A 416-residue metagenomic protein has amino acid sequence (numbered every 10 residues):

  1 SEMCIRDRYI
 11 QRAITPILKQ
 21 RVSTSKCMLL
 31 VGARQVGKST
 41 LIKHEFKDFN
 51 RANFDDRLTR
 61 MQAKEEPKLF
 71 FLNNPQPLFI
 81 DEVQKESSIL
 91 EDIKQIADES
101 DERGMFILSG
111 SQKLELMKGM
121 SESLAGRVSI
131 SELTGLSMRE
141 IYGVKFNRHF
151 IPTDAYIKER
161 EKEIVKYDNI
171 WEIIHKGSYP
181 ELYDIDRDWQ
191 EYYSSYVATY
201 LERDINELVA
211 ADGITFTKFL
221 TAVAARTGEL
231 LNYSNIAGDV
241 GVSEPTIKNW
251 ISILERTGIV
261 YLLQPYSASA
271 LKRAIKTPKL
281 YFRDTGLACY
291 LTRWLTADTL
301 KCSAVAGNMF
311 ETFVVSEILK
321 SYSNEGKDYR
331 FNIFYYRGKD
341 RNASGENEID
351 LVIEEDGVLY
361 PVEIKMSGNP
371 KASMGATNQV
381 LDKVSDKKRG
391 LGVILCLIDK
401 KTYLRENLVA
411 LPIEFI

Functional and structural regions predicted by a protein language model:
S1, R8-T15, Q20-L29, A33-Q35 (+3 more regions): A cross-kingdom feature that marks ATP-driven nucleic-acid transaction machinery
K26, P75-P77, E102-I107: Loop/turn-to-beta-strand initiation segments
F49-P77: Short glycine-rich substrate-engagement loop in P-loop NTPases that contacts/grips substrate
N74-I89: Conserved P-loop NTPase "ATPase switch" module shared by AAA+ and STAND
E91-L108, Q112, E122: Conserved catalytic/switch belt of AAA+ P-loop NTPases
L114-I130, V144-F146: Short regulatory helix/loop adjacent to the ATP-binding pocket of P-loop NTPases
S129-R139: Conserved AAA+ ATPase "SRH/arginine-finger" region at the nucleotide-binding site
G143-M309, F313-L319, S323, F331-Y335: Interdomain hinge/linker elements that couple catalytic modules in large macromolecular machines
